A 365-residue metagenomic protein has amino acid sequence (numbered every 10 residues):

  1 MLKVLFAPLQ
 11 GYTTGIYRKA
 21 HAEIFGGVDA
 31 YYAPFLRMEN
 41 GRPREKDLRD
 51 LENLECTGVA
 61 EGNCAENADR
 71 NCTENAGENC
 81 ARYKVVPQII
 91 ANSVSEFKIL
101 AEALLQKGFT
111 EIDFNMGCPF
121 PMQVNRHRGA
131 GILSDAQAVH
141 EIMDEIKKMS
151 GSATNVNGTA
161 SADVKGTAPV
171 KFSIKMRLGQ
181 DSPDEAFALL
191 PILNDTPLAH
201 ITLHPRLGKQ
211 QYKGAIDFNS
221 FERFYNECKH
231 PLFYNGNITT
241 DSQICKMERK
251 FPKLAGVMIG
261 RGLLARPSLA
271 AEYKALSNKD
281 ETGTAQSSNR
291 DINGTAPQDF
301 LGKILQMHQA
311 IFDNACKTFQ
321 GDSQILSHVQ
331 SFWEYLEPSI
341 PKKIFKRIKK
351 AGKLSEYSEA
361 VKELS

Functional and structural regions predicted by a protein language model:
M1-G283, N289-S365: Flavin-dependent oxidoreductase catalytic cores
